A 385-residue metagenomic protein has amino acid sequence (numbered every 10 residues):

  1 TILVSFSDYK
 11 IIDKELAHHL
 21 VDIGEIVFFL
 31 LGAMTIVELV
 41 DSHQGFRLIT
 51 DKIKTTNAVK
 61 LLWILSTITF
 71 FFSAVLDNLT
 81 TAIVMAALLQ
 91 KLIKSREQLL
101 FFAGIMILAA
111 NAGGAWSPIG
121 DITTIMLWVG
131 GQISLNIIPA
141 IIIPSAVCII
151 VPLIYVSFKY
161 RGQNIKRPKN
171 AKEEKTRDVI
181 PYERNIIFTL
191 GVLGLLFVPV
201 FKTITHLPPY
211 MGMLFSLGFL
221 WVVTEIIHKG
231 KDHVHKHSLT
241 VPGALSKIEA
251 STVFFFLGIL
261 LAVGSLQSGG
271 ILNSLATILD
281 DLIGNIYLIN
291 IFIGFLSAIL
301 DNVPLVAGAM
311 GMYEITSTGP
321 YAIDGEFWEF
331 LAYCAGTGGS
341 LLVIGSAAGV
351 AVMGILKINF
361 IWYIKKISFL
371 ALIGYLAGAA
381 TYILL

Functional and structural regions predicted by a protein language model:
T1, D13-L48, K54-L61, Y182-F188 (+8 more regions): Helical membrane-embedded segments and adjacent short helical loop/helix-boundary regions of multi-pass membrane
T1-S7, L31-E38, T69-F70, A110 (+7 more regions): Hydrophobic core segments of alpha-helical transmembrane domains in multi-pass membrane transport and ion-translocation
I2-Y9, L20-V21, F72-L79, I83-A109 (+4 more regions): Membrane-interfacial helix-loop connectors
L3, K10, D51, T55 (+2 more regions): Intrinsically disordered, low-complexity non-transmembrane regions of multi-pass membrane transporters
D22-G32, N136-L153, I204-G218, L288-I289 (+1 more regions): Alpha-helical transmembrane segments
H43, L65, G194, V198 (+1 more regions): Transmembrane helical segments that form the transport core of multi-pass membrane transport proteins
S95-R96, L100, W116-S117, M126 (+3 more regions): Juxtamembrane and boundary regions of transmembrane helices in multi-pass small-molecule transporters and channels
T124-S134, L193-L207, I383: Transmembrane helix-loop junctions at the membrane interface of multipass transporters and ion channels
